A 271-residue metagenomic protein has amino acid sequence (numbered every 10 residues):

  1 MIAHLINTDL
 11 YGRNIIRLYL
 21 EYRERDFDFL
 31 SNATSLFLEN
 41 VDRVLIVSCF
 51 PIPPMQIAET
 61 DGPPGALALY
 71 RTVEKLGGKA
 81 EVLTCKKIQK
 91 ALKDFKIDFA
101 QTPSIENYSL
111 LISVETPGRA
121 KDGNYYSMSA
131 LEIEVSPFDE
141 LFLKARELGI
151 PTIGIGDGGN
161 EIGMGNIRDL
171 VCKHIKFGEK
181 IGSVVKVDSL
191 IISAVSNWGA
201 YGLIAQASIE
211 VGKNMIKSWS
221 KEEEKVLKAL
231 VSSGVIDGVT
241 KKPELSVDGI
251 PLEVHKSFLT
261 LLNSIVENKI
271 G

Functional and structural regions predicted by a protein language model:
M1-R43: Positively charged, low-complexity intrinsically disordered leader regions
E21, I46-P64, A194: Short, glycine-rich nucleotide/cofactor-binding loops
R43-L45, S109-L110: Structural motif
A58-G77: Histidine-anchored nucleotide/phosphate-binding helix
A58-P64, I97, Q101, L110-N214: Conserved mixed alpha/beta catalytic, RNA-binding, or beta-rich assembly cores of soluble enzyme, regulatory
G77-C85: Short internal beta-strands
K86-A100: Active-site-proximal loop->helix
G163-G271: C-terminal functional extensions of proteins
